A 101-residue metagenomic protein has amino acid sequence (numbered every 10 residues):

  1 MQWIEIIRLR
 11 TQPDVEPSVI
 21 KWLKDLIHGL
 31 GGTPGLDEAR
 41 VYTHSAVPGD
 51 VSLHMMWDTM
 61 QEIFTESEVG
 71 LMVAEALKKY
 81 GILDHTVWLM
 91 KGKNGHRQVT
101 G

Functional and structural regions predicted by a protein language model:
M1, D37-G49, A74-G101: Glycine-rich beta-strand-turn "strand-cap" elements at beta-sheet edges
W3-I6, V15-K21, D50-L53, G95: Generic detector of short, locally flexible boundary/turn motifs and exposed helical patches
I4-L9, R40-S67: Short, well-ordered beta-strand segments in beta-rich or mixed alpha/beta enzyme and ligand-binding folds
R8, I27-H28, E62, K93: Intrinsically disordered, low-complexity regulatory segments enriched in acidic/serine/proline/glutamine/glycine
R8-R10, H85-T86: Secondary-structure boundary/capping motif
Q12-D14, D58-M60, G92-R97: Short coil/turn motifs at secondary-structure junctions
P13-E38, E68-L77: Short amphipathic alpha-helical segments
V19-W22, P34, L53-M56, E66-E68 (+1 more regions): Surface-exposed beta-strand edges and their flanking turn/coil or helix-capping segments
